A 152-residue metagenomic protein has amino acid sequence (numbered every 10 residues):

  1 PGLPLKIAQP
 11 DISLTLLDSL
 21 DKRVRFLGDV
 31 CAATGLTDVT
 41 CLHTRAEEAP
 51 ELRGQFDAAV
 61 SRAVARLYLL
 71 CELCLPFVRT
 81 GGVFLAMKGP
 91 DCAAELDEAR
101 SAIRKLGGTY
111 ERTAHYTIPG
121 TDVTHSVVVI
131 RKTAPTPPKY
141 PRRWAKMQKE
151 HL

Functional and structural regions predicted by a protein language model:
L5: Aromatic pocket-lining residues of Rossmann-like dinucleotide-binding sites
A8-L152: S-adenosylmethionine
